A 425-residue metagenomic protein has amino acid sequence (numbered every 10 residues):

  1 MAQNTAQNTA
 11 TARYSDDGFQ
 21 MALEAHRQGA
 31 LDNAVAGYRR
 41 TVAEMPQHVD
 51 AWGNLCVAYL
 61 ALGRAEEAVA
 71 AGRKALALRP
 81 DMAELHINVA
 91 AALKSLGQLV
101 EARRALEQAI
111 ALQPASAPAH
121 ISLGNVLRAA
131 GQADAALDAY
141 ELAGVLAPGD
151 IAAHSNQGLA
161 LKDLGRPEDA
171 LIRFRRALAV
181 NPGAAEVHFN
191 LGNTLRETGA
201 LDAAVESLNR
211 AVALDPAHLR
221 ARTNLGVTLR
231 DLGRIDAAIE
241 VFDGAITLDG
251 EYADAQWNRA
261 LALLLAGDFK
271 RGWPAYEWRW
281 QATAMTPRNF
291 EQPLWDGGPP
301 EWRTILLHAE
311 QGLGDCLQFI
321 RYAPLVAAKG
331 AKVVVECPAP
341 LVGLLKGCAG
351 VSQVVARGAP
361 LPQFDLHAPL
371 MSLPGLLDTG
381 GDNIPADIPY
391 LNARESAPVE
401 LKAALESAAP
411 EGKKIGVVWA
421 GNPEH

Functional and structural regions predicted by a protein language model:
M1-H425: Alpha-helical solenoid repeat scaffolds of the TPR/TPR-like class and their adjacent stem/linker regions that mediate
